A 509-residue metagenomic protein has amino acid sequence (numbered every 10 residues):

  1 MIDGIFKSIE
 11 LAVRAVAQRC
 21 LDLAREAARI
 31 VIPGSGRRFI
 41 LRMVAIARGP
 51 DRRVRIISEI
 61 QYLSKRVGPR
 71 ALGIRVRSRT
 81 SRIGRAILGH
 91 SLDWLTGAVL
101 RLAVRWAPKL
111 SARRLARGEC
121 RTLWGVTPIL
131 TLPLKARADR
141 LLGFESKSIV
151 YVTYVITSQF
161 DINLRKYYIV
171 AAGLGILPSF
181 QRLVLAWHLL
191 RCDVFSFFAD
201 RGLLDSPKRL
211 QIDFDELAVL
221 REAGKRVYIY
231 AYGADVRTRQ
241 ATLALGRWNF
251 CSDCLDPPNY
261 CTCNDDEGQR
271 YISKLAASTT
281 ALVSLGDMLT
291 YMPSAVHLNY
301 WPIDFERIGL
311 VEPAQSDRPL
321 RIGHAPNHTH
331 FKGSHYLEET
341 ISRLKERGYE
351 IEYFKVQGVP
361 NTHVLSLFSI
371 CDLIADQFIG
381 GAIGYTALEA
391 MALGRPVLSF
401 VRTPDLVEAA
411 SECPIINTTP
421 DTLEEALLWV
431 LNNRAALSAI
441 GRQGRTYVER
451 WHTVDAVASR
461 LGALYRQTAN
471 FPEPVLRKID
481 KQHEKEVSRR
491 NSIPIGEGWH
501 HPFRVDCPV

Functional and structural regions predicted by a protein language model:
T122, N299, I303-K332, E338: Conserved donor-binding/catalytic core segment of Leloir-type glycosyltransferases
L164-R165, I229-D266, F331: Acceptor-binding helix/loop patch of EC 2.4 sugar-transfer enzymes, predominantly nucleotide-sugar-dependent
V236, F250-V311: Donor nucleotide-sugar binding/catalytic pocket of nucleotide-sugar-dependent glycosyltransferases
L365, A387-A392, L406: Short alpha-helical segment that forms part of, or immediately flanks, the ligand-binding pocket in carbohydrate-active
S369-A382, R395: Acidic donor-binding loop of glycosyltransferase active sites
P396-F400: Short hydrophobic beta-strand element within catalytic cores of glycosyltransferases and related nucleotide-activated
L406-L428: Change "using UDP/GDP/dTDP sugars" to "using nucleotide sugars
A435-R466, N470-E473, E486-S488: A charged, aromatic-enriched C-terminal amphipathic alpha-helix characteristic of glycosyltransferases across folds
